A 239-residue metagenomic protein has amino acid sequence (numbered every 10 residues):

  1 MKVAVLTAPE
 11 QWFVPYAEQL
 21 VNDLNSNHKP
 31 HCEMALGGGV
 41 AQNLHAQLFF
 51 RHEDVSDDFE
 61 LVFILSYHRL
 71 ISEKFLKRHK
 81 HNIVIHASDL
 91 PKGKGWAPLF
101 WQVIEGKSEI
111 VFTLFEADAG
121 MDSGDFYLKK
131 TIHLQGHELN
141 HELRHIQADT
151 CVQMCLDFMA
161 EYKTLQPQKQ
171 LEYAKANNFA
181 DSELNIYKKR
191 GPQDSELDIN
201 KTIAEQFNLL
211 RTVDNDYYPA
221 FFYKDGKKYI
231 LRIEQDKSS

Functional and structural regions predicted by a protein language model:
M1-S239: One-carbon transfer enzymes
